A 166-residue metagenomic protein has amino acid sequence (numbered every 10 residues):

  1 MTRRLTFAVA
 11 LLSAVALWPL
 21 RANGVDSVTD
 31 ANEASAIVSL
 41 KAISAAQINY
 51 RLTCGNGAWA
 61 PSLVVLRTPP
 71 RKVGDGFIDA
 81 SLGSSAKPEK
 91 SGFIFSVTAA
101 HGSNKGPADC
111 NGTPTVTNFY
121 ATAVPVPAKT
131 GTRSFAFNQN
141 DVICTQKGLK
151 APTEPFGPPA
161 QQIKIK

Functional and structural regions predicted by a protein language model:
M1-V9: Bacterial N-terminal signal peptides that target proteins for export
A8-A16: Bacterial N-terminal signal peptides
D26, D30-A31, V38, A42-R133 (+3 more regions): Extracellular/periplasmic head regions of type IV pilus-like filament subunits
L149-T153: A short acidic/small-residue loop/turn micro-motif
P155-G157: Conserved beta-strand-loop-alpha-helix hinge in the C-terminal portion of ABC ATPase nucleotide-binding domains
